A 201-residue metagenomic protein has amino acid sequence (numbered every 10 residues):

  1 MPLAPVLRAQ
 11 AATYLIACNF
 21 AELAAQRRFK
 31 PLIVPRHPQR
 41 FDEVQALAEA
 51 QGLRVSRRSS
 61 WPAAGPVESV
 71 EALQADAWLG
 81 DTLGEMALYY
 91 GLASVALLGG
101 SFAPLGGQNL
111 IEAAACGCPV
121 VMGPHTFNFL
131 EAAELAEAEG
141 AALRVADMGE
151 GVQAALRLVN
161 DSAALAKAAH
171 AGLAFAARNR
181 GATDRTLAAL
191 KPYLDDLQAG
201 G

Functional and structural regions predicted by a protein language model:
M1-G201: Nucleotide-activated sugar donor-binding and catalytic core shared by glycosyltransferases and related lipid-linked
